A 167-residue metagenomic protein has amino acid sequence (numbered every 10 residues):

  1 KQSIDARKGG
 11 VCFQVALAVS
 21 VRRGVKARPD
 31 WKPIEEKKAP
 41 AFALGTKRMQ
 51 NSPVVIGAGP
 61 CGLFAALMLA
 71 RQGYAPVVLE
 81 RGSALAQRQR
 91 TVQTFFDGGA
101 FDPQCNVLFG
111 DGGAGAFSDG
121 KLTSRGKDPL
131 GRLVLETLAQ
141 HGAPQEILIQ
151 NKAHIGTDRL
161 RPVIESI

Functional and structural regions predicted by a protein language model:
K1-F117, K121-H141, Q145-I167: Residues forming the flavin
